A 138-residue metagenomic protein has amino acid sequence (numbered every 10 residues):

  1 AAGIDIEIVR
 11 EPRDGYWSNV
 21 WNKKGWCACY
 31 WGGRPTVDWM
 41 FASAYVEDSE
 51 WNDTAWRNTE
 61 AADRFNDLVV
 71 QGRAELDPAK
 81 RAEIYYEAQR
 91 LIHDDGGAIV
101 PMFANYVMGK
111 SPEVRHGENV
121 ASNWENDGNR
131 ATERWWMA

Functional and structural regions predicted by a protein language model:
A1, Y16-A138: Detector for C-terminal structural segments
D5: Residue-level detector of anion-binding/catalytic polar loops
I8-S18: Short helix-initiation/N-cap motifs at beta->coil->alpha
